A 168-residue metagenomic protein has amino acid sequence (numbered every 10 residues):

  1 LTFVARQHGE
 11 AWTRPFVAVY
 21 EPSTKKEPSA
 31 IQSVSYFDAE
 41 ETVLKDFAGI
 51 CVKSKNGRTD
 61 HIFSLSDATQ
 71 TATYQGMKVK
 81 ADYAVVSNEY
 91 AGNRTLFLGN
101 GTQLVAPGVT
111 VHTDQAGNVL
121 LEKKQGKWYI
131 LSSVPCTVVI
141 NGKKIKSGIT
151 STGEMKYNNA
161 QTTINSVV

Functional and structural regions predicted by a protein language model:
F3-R14, E21-V168: Non-catalytic terminal regions with compositionally biased, polar/charged low complexity
